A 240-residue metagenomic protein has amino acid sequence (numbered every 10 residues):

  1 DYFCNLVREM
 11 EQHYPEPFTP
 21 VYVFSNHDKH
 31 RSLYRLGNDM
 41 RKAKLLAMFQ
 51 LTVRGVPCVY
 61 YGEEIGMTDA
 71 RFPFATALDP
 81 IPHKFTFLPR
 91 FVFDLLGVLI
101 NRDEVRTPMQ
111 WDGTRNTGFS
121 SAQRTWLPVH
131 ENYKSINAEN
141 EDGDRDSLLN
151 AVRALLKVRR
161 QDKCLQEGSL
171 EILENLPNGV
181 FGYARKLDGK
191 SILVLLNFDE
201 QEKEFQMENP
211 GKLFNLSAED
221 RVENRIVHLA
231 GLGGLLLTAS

Functional and structural regions predicted by a protein language model:
N5-E9, P15-P17, R31, G37-I192 (+1 more regions): Loop/helix patches that line or flank the sugar-binding groove of alpha-linked glycan CAZymes
P20: Catalytic-domain carbohydrate-binding cleft regions of carbohydrate-active enzymes
F24: Ligand-binding/active-site lining segments
G179, P210, G231-G233: Charged, E/D/K/R/S-rich low-complexity terminal regions of large eukaryotic assembly subunits
L196, R221-V222: A conserved amphipathic helix/loop scaffold that creates a polar/acidic microenvironment used either to coordinate
E202-A218: Beta-strand-rich binding/interaction modules
E223-S240: C-terminal beta-strand-rich structural cap/linker in extracellular carbohydrate-active enzymes
